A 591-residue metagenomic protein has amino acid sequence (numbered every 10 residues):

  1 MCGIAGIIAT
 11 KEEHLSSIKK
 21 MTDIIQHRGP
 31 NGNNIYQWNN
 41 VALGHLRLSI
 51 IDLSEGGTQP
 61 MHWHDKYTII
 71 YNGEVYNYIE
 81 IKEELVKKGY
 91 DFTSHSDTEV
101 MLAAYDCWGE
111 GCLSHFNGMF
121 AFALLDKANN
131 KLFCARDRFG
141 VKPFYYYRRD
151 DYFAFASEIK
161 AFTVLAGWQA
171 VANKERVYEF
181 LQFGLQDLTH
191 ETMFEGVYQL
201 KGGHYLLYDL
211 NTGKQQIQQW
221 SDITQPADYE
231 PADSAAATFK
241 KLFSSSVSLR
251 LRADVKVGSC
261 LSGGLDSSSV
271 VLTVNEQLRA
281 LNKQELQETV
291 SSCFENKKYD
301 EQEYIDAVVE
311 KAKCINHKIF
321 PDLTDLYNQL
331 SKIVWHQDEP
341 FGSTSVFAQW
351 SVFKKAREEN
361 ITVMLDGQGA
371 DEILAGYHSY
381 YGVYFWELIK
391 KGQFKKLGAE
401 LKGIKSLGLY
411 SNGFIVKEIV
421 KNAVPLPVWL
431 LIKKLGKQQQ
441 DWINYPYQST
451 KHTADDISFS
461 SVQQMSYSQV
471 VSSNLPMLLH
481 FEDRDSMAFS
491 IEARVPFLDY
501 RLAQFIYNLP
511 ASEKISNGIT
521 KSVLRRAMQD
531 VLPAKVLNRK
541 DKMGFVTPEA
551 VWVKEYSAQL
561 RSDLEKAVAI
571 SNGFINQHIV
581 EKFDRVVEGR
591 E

Functional and structural regions predicted by a protein language model:
M1-I333, Q337, Q349, D530 (+2 more regions): Cysteine-centered catalytic environments shared across enzyme families
M1-I4, G111, V164, Q169 (+5 more regions): Adenosyl-5′-phosphate
S96, C134-R136, S157, S345 (+3 more regions): Glycine-rich, histidine-containing beta strand-loop boundary motifs that form or position
D97-T98, N117-M119, K174, Q302 (+6 more regions): Conserved glycosyltransferase catalytic-site signature
G109, E158, I389-K396, L409 (+2 more regions): Short, solvent-exposed helix-helix connector turns and helix-capping sites enriched in acidic/polar residues
P231-F239, P340, T344, A348 (+3 more regions): Conserved acidic
S331-W335, E358, S379-G382, W552-V553: Short low-complexity, flexible loop/linker segments enriched in glycine and/or proline with clustered acidic
S351-S411, S460, L478-H480, R484-L502: Active-site adenylate/phosphate-handling loop in enzymes that bind or generate adenylated species
